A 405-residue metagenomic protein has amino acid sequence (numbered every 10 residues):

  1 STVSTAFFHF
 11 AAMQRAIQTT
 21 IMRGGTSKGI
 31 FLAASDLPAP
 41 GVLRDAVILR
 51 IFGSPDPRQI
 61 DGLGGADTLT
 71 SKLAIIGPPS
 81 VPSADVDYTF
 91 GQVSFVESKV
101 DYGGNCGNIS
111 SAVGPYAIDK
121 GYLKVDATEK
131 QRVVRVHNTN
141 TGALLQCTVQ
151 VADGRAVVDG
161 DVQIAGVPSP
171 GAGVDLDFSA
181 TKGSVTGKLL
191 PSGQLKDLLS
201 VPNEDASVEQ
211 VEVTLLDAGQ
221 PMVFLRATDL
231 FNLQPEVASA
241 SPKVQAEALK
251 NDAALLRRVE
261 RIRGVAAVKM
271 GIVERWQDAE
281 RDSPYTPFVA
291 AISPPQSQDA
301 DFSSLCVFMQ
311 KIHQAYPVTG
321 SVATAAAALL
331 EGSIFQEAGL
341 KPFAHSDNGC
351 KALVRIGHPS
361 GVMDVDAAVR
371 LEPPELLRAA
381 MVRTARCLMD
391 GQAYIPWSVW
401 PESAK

Functional and structural regions predicted by a protein language model:
S1-M13: N-terminal mitochondrial targeting presequence
F10-K405: A glycine-rich beta-to-alpha transition motif near the start of alpha/beta enzyme domains, typified by
